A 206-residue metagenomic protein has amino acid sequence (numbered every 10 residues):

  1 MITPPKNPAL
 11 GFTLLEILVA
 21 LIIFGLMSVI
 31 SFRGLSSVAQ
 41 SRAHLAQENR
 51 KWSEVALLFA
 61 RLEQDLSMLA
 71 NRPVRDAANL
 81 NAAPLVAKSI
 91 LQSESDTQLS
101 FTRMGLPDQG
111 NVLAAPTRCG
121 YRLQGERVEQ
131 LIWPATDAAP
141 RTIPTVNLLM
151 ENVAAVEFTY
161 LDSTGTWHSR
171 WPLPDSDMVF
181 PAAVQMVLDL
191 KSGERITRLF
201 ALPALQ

Functional and structural regions predicted by a protein language model:
M1-I2, N7-L35: N-terminal single-pass transmembrane signal-anchor helix
I30-T136: Extracytoplasmic beta-strand-rich oligomerization domains located immediately C-terminal to a leader/signal peptide
D65-R75, L148-L149, R198-L205: Juxtamembrane/interfacial segments around transmembrane helices
E94, R122-R127, L148-E157, K191: A short, structured loop/turn motif at beta-sheet edges
Q109-L113, P140-T142, S169-R170: Short histidine-centered beta-strand/loop micro-motifs that create catalytic or ligand/metal-coordination sites
A114-R118, I143-P144, P181, T197: Short, surface-exposed coil-to-beta transition loops
A135-L148: Short aromatic-glycine motifs in intrinsically disordered, low-complexity regions
N152-Q206: Short linear sequence signals and composition-biased patches located at protein termini or domain-edge surfaces
